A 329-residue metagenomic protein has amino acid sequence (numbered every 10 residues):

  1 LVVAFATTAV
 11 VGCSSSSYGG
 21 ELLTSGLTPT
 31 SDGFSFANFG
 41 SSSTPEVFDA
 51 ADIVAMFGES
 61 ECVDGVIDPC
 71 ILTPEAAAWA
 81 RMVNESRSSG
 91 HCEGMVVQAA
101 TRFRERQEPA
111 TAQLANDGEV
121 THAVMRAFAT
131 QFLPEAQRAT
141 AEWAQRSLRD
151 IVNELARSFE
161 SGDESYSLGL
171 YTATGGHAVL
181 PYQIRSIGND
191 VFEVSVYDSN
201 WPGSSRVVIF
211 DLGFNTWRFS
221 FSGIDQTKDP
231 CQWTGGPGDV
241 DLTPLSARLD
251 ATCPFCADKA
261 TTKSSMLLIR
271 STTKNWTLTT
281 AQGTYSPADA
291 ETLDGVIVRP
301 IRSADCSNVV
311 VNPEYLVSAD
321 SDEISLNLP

Functional and structural regions predicted by a protein language model:
V11-G12: C-terminal motif of bacterial Sec signal peptides marking the signal peptidase cleavage site
S16-G118: Active-site-adjacent structural segments surrounding the nucleophilic cysteine of cysteine proteases and isopeptidases
C70-M82, R149-V152, F159-G169, D258-T262: Short linear interaction motifs
Q98-G176, N189, S199: Conserved active-site-adjacent core of cysteine acyl-enzyme catalytic domains
L170-G175, S199-P202, I269-T272, L328-P329: Short, flexible beta-strand-to-coil junctions
A173-T243: Active-site signature of cysteine proteases
A247-P329: Extracellular glycoprotein-like low-complexity segments
